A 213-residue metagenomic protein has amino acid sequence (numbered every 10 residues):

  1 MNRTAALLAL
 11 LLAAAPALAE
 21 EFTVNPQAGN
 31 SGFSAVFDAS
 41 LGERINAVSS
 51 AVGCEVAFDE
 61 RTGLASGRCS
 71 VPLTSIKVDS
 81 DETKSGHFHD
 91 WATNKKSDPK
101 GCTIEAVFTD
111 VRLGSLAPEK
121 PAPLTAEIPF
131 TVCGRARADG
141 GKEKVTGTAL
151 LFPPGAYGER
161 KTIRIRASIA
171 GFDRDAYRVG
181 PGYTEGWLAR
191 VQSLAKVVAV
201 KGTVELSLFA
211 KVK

Functional and structural regions predicted by a protein language model:
M1-A6: Bacterial N-terminal signal peptides that target proteins for export
L7-L12: Hydrophobic alpha-helical targeting segments used for export or membrane insertion
A14-P16: N-terminal signal peptide c-region/cleavage motif recognized by signal peptidases
A19-K213: Low-complexity, acidic/polar, glycine-enriched regions of mature
